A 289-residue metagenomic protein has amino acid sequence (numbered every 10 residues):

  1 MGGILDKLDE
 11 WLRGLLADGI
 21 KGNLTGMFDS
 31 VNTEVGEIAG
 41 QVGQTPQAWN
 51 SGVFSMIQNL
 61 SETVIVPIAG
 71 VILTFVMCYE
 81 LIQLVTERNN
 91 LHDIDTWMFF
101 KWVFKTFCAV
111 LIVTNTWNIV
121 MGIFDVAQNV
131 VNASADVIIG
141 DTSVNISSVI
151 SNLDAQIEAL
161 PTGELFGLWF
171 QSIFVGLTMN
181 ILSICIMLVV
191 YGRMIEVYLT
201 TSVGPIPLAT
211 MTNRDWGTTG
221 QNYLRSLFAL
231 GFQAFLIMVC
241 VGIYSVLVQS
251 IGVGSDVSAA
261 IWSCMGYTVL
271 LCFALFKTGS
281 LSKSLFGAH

Functional and structural regions predicted by a protein language model:
M1-I72, R88-W97, F107-T178, G217-N222 (+2 more regions): Gly/Ser-rich, low-complexity
I65, A69-Y79, V103-F107, L111 (+7 more regions): Residue-level signal for the membrane-embedded core of alpha-helical transmembrane segments, especially mid-helix
L81-I94, S183-M187, D215-W216: Membrane-water interface regions at transmembrane-helix termini and the short interhelical loops of multi-pass membrane
V175, M179-M211, R225-L247: Alpha-helical transmembrane segments of helical membrane proteins, especially in multi-pass transport, channel
